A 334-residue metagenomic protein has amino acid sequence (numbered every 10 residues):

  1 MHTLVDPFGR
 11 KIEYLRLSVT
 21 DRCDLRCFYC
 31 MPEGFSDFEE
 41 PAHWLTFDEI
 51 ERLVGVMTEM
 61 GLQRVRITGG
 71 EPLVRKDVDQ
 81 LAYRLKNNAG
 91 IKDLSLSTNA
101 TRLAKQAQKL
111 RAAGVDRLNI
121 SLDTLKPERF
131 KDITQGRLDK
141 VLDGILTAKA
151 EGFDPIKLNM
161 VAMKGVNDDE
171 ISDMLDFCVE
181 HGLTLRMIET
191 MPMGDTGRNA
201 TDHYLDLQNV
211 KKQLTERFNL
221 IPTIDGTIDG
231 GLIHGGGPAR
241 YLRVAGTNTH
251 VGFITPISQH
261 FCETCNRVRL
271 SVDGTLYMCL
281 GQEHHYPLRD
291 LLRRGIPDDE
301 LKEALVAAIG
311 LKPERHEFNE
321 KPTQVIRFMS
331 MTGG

Functional and structural regions predicted by a protein language model:
M1-Y14, D176, E180, M187-G334: Auxiliary Fe-S-binding modules of radical SAM enzymes
P7-F47: Canonical Radical SAM [4Fe-4S] cluster-binding loop centered on the CxxxCxxC motif and its immediate flanking residues
V19, I67, G274: Conserved, mostly hydrophobic/aromatic
T20-R22, M60, A113, A245 (+1 more regions): A short, compositionally biased micro-patch
D24, D123-T124, Q282: Short connector loops/turns at beta-strand edges and beta->alpha or beta->beta junctions
L25, P127-E128, H260, Y286: Glycine-centered loop/turn positions within well-structured domains that cap or flank conserved ligand/cofactor-binding
F35-E40, K126-I133, G194-R198, P287-L288: A short acidic, helix-capping loop that chelates divalent metal ions and anchors anionic groups
W44-I67, V74-I188: Radical SAM/AdoMet-radical enzyme domain recognition
